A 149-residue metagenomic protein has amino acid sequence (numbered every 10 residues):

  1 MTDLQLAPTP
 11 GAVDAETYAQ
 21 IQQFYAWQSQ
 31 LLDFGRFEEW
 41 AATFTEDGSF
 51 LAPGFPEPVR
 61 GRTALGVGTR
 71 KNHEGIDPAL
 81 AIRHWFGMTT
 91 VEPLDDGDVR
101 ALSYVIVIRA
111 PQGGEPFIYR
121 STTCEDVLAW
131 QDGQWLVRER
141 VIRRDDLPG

Functional and structural regions predicted by a protein language model:
M1-A42: Short, low-complexity N-terminal intrinsically disordered segments enriched in polar/charged residues
T2-D3, D98-R100, S121-G149: Short beta-strand edge/turn micro-motifs at domain boundaries
A19-Q23, T63, Y119: A generic "alpha-helical surface" signal
F37-V105: A solvent-exposed, acidic/Ser-Thr-rich amphipathic alpha-helical stretch
F44, F50, A110, P148-G149: Outer-membrane beta-barrel domain signature
H84-F86, Y119-C124: Short, surface-exposed coil-to-beta transition loops
T89, V105-V107, T123-V127: Hydrophobic alpha-helical segments of small multi-pass membrane proteins
I108-F117: Short, cysteine-centered beta-strand-loop-beta hairpins and adjacent loop/turn segments enriched in charged/polar
